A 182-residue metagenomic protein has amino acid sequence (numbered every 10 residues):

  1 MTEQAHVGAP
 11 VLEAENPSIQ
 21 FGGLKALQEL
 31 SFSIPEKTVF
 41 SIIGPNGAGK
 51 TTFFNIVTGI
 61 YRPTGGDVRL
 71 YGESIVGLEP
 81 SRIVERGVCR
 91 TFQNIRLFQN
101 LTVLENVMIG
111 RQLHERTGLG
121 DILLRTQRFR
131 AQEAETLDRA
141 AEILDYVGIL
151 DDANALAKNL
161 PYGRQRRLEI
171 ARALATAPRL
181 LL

Functional and structural regions predicted by a protein language model:
M1-S18: ABC-family P-loop ATPase nucleotide-binding domain
A14-P17, K25-P35, G66, V147: Conserved beta-strand
I43-P45: The feature captures the beta-strand-to-loop junction immediately N-terminal to the Walker
T58: Helix-to-loop junction immediately C-terminal to a conserved catalytic motif
G66-I75, R86: Conserved ABC transporter NBD signature motif
G120-D152, L156: Conserved ABC ATPase "signature" region
I170: Hydrophobic anchor residue at the start of the ABC signature
